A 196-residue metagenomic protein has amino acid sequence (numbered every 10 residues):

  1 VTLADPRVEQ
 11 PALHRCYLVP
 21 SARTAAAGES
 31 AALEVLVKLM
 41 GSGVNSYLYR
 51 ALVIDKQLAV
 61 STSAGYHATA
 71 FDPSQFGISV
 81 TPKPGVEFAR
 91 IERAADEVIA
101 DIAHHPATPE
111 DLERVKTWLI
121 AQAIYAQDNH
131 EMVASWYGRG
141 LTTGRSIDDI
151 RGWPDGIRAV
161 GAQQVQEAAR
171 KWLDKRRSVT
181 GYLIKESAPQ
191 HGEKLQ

Functional and structural regions predicted by a protein language model:
V1-T2, A64-H67, W153-P154, Q166-K171: Generic recognition of flexible, low-complexity loop/linker segments
V1-Y47: His/Glu-based metal-binding/catalytic segments typifying zinc-dependent metallopeptidases
A4-R7, L52, R170-D174: A general structural signal for short secondary-structure junctions and capping/turn motifs
P11-A22, R50-A159, R177-K185, Q190-L195: M16 family metallopeptidases and their MPP-like homologs
K38, E97-D101, E167, K171: A generic structural signal for well-ordered alpha-helical segments enriched in polar/charged residues
L39, G43, V160, K175: Residue-level signal for short amphipathic helical patches enriched in basic/charged and nearby hydrophobic residues
Q164-I184: Bilobed periplasmic-binding protein-like "clamshell/Venus-flytrap" ligand-binding domains
